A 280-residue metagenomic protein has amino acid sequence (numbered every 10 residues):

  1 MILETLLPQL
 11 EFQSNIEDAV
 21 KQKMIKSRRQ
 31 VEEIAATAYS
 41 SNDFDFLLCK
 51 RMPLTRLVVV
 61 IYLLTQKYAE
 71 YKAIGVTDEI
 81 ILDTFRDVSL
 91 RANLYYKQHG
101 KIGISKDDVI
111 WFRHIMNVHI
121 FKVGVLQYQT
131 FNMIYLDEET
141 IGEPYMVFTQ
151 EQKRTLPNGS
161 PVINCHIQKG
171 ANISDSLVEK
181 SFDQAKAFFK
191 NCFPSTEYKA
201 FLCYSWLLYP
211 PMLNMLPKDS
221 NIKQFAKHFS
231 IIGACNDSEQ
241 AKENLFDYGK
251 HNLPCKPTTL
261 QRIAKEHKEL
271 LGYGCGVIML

Functional and structural regions predicted by a protein language model:
M1-I173, N191-A200, P211-L280: Non-catalytic substrate-recognition and accessory regions of acyl/acetyltransferase enzymes
D175-N191: Well-ordered, non-membrane alpha-helical segments in soluble/globular domains
C203-L208: An acidic- and aromatic-residue-enriched active-site/binding cleft used to recognize and process polar
